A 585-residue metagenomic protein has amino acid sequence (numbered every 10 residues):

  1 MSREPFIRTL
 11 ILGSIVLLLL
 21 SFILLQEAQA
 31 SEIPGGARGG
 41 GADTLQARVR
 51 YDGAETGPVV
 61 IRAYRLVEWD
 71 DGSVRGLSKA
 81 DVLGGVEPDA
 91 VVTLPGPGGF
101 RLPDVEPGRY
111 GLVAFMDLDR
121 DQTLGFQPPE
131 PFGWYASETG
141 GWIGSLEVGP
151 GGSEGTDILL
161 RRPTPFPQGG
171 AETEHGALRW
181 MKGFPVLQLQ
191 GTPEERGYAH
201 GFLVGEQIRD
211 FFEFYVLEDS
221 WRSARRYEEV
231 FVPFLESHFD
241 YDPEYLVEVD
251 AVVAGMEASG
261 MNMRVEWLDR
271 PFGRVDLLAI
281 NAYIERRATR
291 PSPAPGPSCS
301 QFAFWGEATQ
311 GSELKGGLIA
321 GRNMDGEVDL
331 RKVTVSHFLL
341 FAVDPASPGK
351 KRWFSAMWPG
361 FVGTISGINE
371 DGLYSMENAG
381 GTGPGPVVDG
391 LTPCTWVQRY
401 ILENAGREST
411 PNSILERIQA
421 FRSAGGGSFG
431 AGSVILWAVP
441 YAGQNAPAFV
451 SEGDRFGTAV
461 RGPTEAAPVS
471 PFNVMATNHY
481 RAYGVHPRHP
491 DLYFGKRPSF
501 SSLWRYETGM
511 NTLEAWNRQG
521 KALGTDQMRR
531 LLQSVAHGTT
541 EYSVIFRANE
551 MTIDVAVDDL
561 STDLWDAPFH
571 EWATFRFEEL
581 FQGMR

Functional and structural regions predicted by a protein language model:
I11-I23: Bacterial N-terminal signal peptides
Q46-G57: Structural motif
V60-V91: Short amphipathic beta-strand segments in non-cytosolic proteins
P97-D104: Short, surface-exposed beta-strand/beta-hairpin micro-motifs centered on an aromatic residue
G108-D119: A short, solvent-exposed beta-strand micro-motif common in secreted/extracellular proteins
D117-P163: Structured interaction patches on ligand/partner-binding surfaces of diverse proteins
P165-S298, G311-E313, I401-R585: C-terminus-biased signal that marks the final domain/tail of proteins
A279-R399: Internal mixed beta-strand/loop scaffold within catalytic domains of large alpha/beta enzymes
